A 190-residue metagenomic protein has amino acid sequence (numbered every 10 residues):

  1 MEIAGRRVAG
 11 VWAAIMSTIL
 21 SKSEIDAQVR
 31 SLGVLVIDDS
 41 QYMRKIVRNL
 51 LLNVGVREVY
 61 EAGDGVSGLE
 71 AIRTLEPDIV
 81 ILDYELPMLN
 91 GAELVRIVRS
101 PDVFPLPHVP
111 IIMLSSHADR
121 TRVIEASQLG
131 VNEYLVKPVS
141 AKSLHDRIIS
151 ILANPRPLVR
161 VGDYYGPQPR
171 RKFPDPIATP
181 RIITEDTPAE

Functional and structural regions predicted by a protein language model:
S21, I25-A27, S150-E190: CheY-like receiver
Q41-Y60: Two-component/phosphorelay signaling modules centered on CheY-like receiver
R48, E93, P107, A118-E133 (+4 more regions): Alpha4 helix (beta4-alpha4-beta5 surface) of REC/receiver domains from two-component response regulators
E61-I79: Acidic, metal-coordinating helix/loop segments flanking the phosphotransfer/catalytic sites of two-component signaling
D64-S67, N90-R96: Acidic catalytic/metal-coordinating carboxylates
D83, S115: Active-site residues of response regulator receiver
P87-M88, D119: The feature encodes the CheY-like receiver
K137: A Lys-centered signature of the CheY-like receiver
